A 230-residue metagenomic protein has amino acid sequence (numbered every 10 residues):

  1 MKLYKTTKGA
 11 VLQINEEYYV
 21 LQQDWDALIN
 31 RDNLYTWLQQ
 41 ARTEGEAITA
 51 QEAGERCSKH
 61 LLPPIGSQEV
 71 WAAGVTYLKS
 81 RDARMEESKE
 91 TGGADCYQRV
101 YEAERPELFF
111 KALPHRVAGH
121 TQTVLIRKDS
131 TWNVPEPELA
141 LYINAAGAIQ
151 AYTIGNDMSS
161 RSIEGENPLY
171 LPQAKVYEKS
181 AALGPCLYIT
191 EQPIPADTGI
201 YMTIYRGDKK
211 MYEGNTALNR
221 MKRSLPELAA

Functional and structural regions predicted by a protein language model:
M1-E107, T216-A217: N-terminal non-catalytic cap/leader segment that marks the start of a structured domain
K5, W132-P135, K179, I194: A short catalytic or substrate-binding loop motif that flags glycine-/basic-rich loops and adjacent residues that bind
T7-K8, Q13-E17, I143-A148, Y205-D208: Short acidic-glycine loop/turn motifs at beta-strand connectors
Y77-S80, R116-V117, A148-I149, S159-R161 (+2 more regions): Short, acidic Gly/Pro/Ser/Thr-rich loop/turn segments
E90-A148, Y152: Hydrophobic alpha-helical segments and helix pairs
Y142, I149-E166, T198: Short, acidic (Asp/Glu-rich) active-site segment that either coordinates a divalent metal cofactor
R161-A230: Catalytic-pocket segment enriched in acidic/His residues
